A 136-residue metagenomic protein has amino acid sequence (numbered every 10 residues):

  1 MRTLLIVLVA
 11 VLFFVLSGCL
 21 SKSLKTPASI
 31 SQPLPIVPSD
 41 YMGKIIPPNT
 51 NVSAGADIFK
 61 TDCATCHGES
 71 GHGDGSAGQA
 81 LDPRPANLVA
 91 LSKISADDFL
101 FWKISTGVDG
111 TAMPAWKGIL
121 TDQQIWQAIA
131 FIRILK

Functional and structural regions predicted by a protein language model:
M1-L4: Positively charged n-region of N-terminal signal peptides that target proteins for export
I6-L12: Sec-dependent N-terminal signal peptides
V15-G18: C-terminal motif of bacterial Sec signal peptides marking the signal peptidase cleavage site
L20-K22: Bacterial signal peptide processing site
L24, T50, A56, K60-P83 (+2 more regions): Periplasmic/extracellular electron-transfer cofactor-ligation site, primarily the c-type cytochrome heme-c attachment
T26-I58: Electrostatic cytochrome c docking/interface patches
D82-L135: Extracytoplasmic electron-transfer domains, predominantly the class I c-type cytochrome c fold
